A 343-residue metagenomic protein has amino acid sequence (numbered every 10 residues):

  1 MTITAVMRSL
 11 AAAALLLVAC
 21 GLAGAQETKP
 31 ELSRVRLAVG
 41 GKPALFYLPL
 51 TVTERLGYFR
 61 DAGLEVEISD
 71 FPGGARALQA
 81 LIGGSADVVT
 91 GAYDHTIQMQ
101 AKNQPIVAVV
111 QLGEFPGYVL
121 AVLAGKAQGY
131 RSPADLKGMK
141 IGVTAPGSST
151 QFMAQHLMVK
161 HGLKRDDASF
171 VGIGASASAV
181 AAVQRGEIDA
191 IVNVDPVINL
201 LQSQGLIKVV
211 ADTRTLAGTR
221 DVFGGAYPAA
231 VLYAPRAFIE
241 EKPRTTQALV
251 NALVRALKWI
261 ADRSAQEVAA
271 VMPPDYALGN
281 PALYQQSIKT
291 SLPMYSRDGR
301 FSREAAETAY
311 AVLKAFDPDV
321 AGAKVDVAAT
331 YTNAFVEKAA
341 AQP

Functional and structural regions predicted by a protein language model:
M1-L32, A341-P343: Short, low-complexity disordered leader/linker segments with a strong preference for bacterial N-terminal type II
Q26-G174, R185-D195, L206, V210-A211: Short, glycine-/small- and polar/acidic-enriched structural segments that line small-molecule recognition paths
Y47, L78, Y93-T96, P133 (+11 more regions): Extracytoplasmic/secreted envelope proteins and their assembly/folding machinery, especially bacterial periplasmic
D61, Q128, T215-G225, P293-F301: Short, solvent-exposed loop/beta-turn-alpha elements that line the ligand-binding surface or hinge of extracytoplasmic
S178-P274: Pocket-lining segment of extracytoplasmic ligand-binding domains
I239-V320: Secondary-structure end/capping motifs
Y310-P343: Conserved C-terminal helix/tail region of periplasmic/extracytoplasmic solute-binding proteins
